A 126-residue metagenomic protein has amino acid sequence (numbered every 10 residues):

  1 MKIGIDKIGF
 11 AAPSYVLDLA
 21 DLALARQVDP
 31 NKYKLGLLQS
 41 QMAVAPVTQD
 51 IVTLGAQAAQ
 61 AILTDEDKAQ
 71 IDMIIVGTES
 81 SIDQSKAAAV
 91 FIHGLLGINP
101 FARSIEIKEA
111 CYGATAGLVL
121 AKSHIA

Functional and structural regions predicted by a protein language model:
M1-I75: Conserved active-site "lid/cap" helical segment
K34-L38, M42-T53, E79-A126: Conserved catalytic cysteine-centered active-site region of acyl-thioester-dependent Claisen-condensing enzymes
